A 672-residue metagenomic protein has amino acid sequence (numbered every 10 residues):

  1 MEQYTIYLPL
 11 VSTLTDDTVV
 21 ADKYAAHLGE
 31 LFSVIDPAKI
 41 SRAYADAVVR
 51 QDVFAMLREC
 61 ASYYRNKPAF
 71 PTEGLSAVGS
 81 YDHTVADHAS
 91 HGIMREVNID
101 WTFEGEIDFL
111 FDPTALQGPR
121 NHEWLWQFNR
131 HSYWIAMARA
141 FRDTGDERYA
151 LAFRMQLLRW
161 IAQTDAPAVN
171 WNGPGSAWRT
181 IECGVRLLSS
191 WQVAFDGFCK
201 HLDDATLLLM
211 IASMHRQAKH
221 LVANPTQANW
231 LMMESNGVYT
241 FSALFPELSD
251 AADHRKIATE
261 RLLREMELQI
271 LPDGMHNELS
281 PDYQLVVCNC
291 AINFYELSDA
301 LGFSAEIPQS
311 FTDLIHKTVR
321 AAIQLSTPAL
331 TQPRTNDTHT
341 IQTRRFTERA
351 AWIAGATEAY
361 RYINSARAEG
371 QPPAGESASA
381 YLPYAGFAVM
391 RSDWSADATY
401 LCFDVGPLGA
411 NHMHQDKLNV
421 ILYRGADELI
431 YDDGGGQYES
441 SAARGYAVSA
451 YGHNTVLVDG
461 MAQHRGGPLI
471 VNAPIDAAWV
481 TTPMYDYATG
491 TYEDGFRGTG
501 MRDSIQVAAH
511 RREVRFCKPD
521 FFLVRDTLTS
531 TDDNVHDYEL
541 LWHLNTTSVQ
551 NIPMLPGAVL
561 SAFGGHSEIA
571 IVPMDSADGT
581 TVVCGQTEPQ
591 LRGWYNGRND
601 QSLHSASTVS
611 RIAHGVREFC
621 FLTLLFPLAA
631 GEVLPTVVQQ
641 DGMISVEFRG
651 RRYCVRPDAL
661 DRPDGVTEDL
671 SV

Functional and structural regions predicted by a protein language model:
E2-H91: Extreme N-terminal leader/anchor segments
D17, V48-V53, D146, R349 (+1 more regions): Short, solvent-exposed helix-helix connector turns and helix-capping sites enriched in acidic/polar residues
V49-M56, R65-T72, A77-S90, M94-W101 (+4 more regions): Short, solvent-exposed loop/edge-beta patches enriched in aromatic
E106-H316: Aromatic-lined, polymer-binding surfaces characteristic of secreted/periplasmic polysaccharide-degrading enzymes
N129, E234, T318, Y384-G386 (+5 more regions): Residues that flank catalytic or metal-binding motifs in active/ligand-binding sites
G184, R345, Y438-V672: CBM-like, beta-strand-rich accessory domains located in the C-terminal region of large, secreted polysaccharide-active
L271-I430, T481-T482, A613-F621, V637-V672: Carbohydrate-active enzyme catalytic cores, enriched for enzymes that act on polyanionic acidic polysaccharides
I430-D433, E439-S440: Cytochrome P450 core scaffold surrounding the K-helix E-X-X-R motif and the conserved "meander" helix-loop region
